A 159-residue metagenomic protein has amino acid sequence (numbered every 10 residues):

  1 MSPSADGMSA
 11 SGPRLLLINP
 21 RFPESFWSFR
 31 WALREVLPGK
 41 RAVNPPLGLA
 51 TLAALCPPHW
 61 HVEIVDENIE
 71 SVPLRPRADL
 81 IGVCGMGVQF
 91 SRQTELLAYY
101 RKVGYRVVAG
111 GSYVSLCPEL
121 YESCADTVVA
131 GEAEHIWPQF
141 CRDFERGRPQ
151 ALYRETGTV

Functional and structural regions predicted by a protein language model:
M1-A10: Non-catalytic N-terminal targeting/anchoring module and adjacent flexible stem/linker that precedes the structured
S9-P13, R77: A short, charged/proline- and glycine-enriched loop that marks the coil->beta-strand transition at the N-terminal
P13-R41: Short glycine-rich His-centered loop
A32-P58: Short, charged N-terminal beta->alpha structural module
G48-V159: Glycine-rich beta-alpha loop elements in corrinoid/cobalamin-binding modules across cobalamin-dependent enzymes
